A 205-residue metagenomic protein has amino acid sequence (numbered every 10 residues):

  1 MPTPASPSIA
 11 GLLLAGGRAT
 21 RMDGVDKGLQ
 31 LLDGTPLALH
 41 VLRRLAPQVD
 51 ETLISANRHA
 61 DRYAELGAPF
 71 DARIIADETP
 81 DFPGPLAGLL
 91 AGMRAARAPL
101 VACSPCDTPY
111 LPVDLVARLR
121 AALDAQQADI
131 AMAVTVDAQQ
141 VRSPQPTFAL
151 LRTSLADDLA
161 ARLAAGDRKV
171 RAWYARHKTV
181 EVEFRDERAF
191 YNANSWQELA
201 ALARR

Functional and structural regions predicted by a protein language model:
P2-D167, A172-Y191, W196-A201: Nucleotide and nucleotide-moiety/phosphate-recognizing core
